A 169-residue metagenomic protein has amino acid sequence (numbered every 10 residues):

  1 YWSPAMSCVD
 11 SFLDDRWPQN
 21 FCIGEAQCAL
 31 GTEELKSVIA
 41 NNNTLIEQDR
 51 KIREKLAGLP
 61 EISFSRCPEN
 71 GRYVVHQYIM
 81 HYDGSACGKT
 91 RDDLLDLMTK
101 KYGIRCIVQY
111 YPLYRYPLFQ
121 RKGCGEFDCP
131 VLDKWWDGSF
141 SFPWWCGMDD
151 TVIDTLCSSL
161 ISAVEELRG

Functional and structural regions predicted by a protein language model:
Y1-C8, L94-F140, R168: Conserved PLP cofactor-binding pocket of PLP-dependent enzymes
Y1-Q77: Active-site region of PLP-dependent enzymes
D49, S139, L160: Short amphipathic alpha-helical/adjacent loop interface patches that line ligand and macromolecule-binding sites
K51-G58, L97, K101, A163: Alpha-helical structural signal in soluble globular domains
R66-E69, H76-C87, R115-E126, D137-V152: Conserved PLP-binding active-site segment of the aspartate aminotransferase-like
T90-K100, L156-L160: Short amphipathic alpha-helices in soluble, non-transmembrane regions that often serve as interface/regulatory elements
S159-L167: C-terminal alpha-helix
